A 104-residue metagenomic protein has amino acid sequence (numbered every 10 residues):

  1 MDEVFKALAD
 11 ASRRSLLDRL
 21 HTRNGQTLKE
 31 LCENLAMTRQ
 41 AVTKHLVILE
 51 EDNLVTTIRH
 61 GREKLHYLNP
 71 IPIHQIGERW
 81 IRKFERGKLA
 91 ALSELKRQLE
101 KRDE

Functional and structural regions predicted by a protein language model:
D2-T38, E63-R79: N-terminal helix-turn-helix DNA-binding core of bacterial DNA-binding proteins
D18, T43-K44: Base-recognition residues in the alpha-helical recognition helix of bacterial helix-turn-helix
T22, H74-E104: Amphipathic alpha-helical dimerization/coiled-coil segments that flank or bridge DNA-binding/regulatory modules
E33, K44, E50-E51: Alpha-helical residues within the helix-turn-helix
E50-G61, Y67: Beta-hairpin "wing" of winged helix-turn-helix
